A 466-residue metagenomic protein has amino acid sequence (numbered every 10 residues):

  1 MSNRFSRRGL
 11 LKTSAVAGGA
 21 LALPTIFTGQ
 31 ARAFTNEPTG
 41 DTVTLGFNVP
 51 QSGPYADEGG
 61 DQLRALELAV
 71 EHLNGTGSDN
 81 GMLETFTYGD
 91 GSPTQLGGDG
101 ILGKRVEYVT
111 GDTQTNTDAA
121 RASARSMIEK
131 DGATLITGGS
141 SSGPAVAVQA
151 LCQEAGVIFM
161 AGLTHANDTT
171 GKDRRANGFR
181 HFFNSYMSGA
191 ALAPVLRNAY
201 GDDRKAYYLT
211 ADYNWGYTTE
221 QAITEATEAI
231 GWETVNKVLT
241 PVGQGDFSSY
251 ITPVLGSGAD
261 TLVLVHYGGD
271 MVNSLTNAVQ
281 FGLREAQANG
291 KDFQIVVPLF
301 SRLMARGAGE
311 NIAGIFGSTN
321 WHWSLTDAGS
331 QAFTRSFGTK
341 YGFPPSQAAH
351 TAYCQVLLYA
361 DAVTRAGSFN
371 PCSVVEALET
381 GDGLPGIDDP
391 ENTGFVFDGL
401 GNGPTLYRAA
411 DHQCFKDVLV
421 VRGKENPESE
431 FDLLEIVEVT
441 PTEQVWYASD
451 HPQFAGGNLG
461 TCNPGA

Functional and structural regions predicted by a protein language model:
S2-L11, P24, G29-A466: Extracytosolic ligand-binding ectodomains
S14-G18: Sec-dependent signal peptide hydrophobic core
